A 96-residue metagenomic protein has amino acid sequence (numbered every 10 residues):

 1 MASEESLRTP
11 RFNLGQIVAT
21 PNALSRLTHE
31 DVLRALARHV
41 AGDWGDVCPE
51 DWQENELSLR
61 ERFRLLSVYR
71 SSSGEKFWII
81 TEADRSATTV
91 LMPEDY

Functional and structural regions predicted by a protein language model:
E4-L66: Compact soluble domain cores
R60-Y96: Short, compact, well-ordered microdomains
